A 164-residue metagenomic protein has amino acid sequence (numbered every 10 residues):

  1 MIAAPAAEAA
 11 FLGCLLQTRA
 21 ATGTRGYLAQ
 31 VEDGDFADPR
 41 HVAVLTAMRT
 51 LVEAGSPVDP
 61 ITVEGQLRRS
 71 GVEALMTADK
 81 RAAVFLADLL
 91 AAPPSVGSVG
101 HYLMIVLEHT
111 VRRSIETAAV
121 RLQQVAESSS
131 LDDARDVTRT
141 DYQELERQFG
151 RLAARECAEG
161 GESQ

Functional and structural regions predicted by a protein language model:
M1-V111, Q164: Noncatalytic partner-interaction/assembly domains of nucleic-acid and motor enzyme complexes, especially the accessory
A92, V125-S128, R155: Surface-exposed polar/charged interaction patches
V99-D136: A charged, amphipathic interaction segment
T138-F149: Short amphipathic alpha-helical coiled-coil/interface segments
L152-Q164: Phosphate-handling catalytic cores of nucleic-acid transaction enzymes
